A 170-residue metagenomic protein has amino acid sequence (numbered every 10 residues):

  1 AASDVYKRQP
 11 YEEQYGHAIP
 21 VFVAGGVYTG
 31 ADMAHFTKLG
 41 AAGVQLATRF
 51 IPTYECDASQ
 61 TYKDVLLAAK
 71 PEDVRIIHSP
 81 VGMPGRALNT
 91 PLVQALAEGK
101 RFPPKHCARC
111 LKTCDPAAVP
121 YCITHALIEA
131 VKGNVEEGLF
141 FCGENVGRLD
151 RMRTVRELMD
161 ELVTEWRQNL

Functional and structural regions predicted by a protein language model:
S3, K7-F22, Y28-L170: Conserved active-site-proximal phosphate/metal-binding subdomains
